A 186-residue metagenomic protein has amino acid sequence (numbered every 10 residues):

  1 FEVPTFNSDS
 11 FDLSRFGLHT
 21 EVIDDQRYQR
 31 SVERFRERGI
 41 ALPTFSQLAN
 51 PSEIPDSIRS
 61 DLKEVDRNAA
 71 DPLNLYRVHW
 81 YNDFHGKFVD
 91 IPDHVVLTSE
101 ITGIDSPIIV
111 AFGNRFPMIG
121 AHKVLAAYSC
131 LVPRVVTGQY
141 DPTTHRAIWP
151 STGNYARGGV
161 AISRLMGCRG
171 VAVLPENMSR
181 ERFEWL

Functional and structural regions predicted by a protein language model:
F1-L186: PLP-dependent amino-acid enzyme catalytic core
